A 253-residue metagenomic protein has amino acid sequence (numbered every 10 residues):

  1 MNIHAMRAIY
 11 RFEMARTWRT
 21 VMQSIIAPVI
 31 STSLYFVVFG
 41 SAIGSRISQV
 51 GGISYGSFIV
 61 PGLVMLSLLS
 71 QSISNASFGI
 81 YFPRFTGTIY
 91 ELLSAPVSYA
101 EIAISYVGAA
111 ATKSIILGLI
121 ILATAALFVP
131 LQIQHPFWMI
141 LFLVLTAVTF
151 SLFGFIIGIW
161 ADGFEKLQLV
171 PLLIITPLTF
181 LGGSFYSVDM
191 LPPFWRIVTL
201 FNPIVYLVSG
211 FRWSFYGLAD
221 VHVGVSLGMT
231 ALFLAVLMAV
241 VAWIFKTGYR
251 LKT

Functional and structural regions predicted by a protein language model:
M1-P136, L141-T253: Hydrophobic transmembrane alpha-helices and immediately adjacent juxtamembrane helices of multi-pass inner-membrane
